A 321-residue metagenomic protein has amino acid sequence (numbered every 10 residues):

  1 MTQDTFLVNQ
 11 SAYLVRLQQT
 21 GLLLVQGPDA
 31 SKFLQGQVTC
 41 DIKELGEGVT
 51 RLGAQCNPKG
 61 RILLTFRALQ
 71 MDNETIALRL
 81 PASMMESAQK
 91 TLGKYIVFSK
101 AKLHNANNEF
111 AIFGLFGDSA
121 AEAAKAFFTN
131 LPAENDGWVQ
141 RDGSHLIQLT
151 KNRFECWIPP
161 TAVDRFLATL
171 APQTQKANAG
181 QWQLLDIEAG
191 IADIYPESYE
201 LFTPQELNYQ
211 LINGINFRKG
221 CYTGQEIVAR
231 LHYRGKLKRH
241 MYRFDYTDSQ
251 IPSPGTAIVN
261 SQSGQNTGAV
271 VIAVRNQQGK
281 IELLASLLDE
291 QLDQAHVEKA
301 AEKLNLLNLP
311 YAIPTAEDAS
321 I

Functional and structural regions predicted by a protein language model:
M1-T65, Q70-N73: Acidic, proline/glycine-enriched N-terminal capping motif
T2-Q10, G53-T65, K94-S99, D136-H145 (+1 more regions): Short amphipathic beta-strand starts and helix->beta connectors
Y13-R16, G21-L22, R67-A189: Acidic, low-complexity central loop/insert segments
G48-V49, L131-V139, P252-A257, Q294-A295: Glycine-centered loop/turn motifs
A179, L185-Q210: Short, conserved active-site entrance elements at the starts or edges of catalytic domains
L207-I215, A229-I321: Glycine-rich, small/acidic residue-mixed loop/short-helix segments
Q225-E226: Structural motif
